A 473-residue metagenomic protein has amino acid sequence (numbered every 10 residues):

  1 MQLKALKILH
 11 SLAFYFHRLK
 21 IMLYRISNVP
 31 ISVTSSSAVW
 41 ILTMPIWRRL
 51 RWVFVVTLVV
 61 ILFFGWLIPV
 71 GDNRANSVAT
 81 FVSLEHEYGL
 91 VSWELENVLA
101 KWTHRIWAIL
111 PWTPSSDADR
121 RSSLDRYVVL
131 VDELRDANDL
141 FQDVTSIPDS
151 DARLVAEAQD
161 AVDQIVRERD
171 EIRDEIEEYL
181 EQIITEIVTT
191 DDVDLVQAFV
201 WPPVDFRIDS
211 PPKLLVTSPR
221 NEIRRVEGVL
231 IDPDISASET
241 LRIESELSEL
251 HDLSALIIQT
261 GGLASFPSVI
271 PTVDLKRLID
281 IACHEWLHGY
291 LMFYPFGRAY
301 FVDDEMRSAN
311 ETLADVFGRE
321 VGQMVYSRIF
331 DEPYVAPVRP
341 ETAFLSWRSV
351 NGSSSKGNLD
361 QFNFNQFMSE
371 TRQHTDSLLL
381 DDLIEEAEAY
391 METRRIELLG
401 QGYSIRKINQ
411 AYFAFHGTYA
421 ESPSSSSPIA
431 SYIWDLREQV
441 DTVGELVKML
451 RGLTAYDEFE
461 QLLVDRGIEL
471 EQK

Functional and structural regions predicted by a protein language model:
L3-T190, V440-K473: N-terminal low-structure segments adjacent to metalloprotease catalytic domains across cellular compartments
L6, G261-G262, G402: Glycine-centered flexibility motif
L23, W52, R348-K473: Pan-zinc metallopeptidase signature
M44-I46, P295, G352: Short acidic (Asp/Glu) and glycine-rich catalytic loops that position anionic groups and cofactors
S116-R120, F266-V273, W347-S355: Short, charged, low-complexity loops and linkers
S123, Y127, P271-D280, R307-E311 (+3 more regions): Solvent-exposed, acidic/flexible segments
E133-N138, Q142, S146-L345: Acidic/His-rich structured neighborhood in mature extracellular/periplasmic domains
